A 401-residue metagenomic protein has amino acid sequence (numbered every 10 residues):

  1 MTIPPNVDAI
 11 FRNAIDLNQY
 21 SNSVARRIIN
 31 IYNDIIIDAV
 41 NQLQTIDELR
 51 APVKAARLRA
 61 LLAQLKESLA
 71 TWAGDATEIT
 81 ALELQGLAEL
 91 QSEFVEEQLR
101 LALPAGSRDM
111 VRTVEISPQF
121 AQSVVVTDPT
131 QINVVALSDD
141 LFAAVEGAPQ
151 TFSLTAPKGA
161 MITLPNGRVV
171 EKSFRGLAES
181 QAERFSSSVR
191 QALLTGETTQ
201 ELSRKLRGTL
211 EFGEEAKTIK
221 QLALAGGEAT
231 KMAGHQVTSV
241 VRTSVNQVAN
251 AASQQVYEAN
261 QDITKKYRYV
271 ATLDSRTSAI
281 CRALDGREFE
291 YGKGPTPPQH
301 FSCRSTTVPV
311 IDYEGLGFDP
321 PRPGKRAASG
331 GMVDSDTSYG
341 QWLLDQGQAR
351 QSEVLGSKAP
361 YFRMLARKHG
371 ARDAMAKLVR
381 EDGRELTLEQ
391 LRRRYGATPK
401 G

Functional and structural regions predicted by a protein language model:
M1-A223, E314-G401: N-terminal leader/targeting and assembly helices and adjacent pre-domain segments
K220-G324: Acidic, glycine-rich two-metal-ion catalytic cores of nucleic acid-processing enzymes
